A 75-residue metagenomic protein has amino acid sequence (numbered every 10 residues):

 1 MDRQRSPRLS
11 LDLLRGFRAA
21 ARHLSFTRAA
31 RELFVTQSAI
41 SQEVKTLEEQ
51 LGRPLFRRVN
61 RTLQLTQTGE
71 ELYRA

Functional and structural regions predicted by a protein language model:
M1-L9, R15: A detector for short, charged/polar N-terminal pre-domain segments
S10-L13, Q37, G69: The N-cap/first-turn positions of alpha helices within or immediately adjacent to helix-turn-helix DNA-binding domains
R15, S41-Q42, R57: Base-recognition residues in the alpha-helical recognition helix of bacterial helix-turn-helix
F17, L47-E48: Conserved amphipathic alpha-helical core elements
A19-F34: Short helix-boundary/capping micro-motifs
F26, E48-L65: A short LG(V/I)-centered, amphipathic sequence patch enriched for acidic residue(s) preceding the LG motif
R31, Q42, E49, E70: Alpha-helical residues within the helix-turn-helix
T36, E43-T46: Residues within the DNA-recognition helix of helix-turn-helix
